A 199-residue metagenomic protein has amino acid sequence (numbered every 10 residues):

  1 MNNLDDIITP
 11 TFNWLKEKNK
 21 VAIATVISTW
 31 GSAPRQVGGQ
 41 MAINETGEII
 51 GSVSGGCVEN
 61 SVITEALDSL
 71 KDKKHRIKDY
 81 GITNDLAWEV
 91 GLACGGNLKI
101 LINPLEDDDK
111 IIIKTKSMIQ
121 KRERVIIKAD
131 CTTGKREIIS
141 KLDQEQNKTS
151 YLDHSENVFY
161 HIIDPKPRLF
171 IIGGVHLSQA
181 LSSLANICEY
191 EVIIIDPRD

Functional and structural regions predicted by a protein language model:
M1-R198: Segments forming oxygen-rich coordination pockets for charged ligands
